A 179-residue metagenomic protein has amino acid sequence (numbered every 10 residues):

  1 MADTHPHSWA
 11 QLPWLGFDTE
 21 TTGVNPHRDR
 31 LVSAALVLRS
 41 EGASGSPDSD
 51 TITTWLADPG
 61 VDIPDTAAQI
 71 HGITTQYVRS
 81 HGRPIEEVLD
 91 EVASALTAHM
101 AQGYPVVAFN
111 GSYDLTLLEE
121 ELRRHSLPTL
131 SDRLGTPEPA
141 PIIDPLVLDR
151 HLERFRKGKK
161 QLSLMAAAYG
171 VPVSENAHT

Functional and structural regions predicted by a protein language model:
M1-L134, K160-N176: Conserved non-catalytic scaffold segment of RNase H-like nuclease domains
T136-K157: Short alpha-helix plus adjacent loop in nuclease-associated cores
T179: Short acidic/histidine-rich active-site segments
